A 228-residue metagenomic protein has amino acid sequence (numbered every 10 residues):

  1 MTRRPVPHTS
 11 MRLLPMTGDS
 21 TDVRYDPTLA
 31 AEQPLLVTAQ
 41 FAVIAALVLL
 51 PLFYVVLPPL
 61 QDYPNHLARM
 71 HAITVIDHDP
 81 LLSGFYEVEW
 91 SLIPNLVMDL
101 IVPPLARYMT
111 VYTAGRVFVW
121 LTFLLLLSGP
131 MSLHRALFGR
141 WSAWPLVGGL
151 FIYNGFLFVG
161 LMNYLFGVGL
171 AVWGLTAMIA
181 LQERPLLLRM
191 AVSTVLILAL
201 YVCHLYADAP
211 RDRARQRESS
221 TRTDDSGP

Functional and structural regions predicted by a protein language model:
R3, P130-I152: Transmembrane-helix signature of polytopic, membrane-embedded enzymes that assemble or transfer cell-envelope glycans
V48-L52, N154-G155, L188-R211: Membrane-interface alpha helices of multi-pass inner-membrane proteins
L50-L81: Extracytoplasmic loop-helix module adjacent to an early transmembrane segment
A68-V75, Y86-V111: Short hydrophobic/aromatic helix or loop-helix immediately within or flanking a transmembrane segment in polytopic
V117-L137: Transmembrane-helix motifs of polytopic, lipid-linked glycan transferases
V159-F166: Short acidic/glycine- and proline-prone juxtamembrane loop motifs at membrane-interface regions of multi-pass membrane
G174-R189: Membrane-interface transmembrane helices that cradle and orient dolichyl/undecaprenyl
A177-L181, R211-P228: Perimembrane helix-loop-helix junctions
